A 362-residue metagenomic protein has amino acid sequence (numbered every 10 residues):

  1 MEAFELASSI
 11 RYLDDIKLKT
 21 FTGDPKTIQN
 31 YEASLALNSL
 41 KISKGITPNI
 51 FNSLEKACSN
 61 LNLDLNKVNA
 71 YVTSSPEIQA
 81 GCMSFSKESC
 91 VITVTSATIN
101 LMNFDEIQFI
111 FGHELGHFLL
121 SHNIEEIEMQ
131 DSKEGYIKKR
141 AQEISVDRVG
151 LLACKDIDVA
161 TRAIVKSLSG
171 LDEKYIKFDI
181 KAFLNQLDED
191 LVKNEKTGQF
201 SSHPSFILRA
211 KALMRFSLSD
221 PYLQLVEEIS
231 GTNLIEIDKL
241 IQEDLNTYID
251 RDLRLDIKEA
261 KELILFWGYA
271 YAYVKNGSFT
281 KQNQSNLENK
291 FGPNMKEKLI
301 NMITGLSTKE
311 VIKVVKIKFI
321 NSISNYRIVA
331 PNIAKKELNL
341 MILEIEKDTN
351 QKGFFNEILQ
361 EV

Functional and structural regions predicted by a protein language model:
M1-Q79, M83, L120, E243-I264 (+4 more regions): Hydrophobic or amphipathic, alpha-helical segments that drive membrane association/targeting
I42-G45, T93-F109, I137: Short pre-active-site segment immediately N-terminal to the catalytic Zn-binding motif
I46-S53, L61-L65, M129-E189, A330-A334: Short helix/loop segments within enzyme catalytic domains that coordinate or immediately flank catalytic cofactors
L54, V94, V146, S205: Divalent metal-coordination and catalytic microenvironments
S75-G81, L151-L234: Active-site-proximal gating segments in proteases and membrane effectors
T98-L101, D105-E106, E114-Q130, S278: Catalytic Zn2+-binding segment of zinc metalloproteases
F109, I264-K275: Active-site alpha-helical segments that house and flank conserved acidic catalytic motifs for diphosphate chemistry
